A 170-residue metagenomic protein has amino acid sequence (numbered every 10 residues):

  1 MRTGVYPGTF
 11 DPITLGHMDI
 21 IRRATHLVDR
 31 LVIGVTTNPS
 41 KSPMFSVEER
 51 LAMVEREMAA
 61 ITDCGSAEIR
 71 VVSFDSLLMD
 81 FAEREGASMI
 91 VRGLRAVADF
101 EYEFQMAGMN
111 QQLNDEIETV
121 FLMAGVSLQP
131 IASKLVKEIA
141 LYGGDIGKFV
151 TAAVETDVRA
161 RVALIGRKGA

Functional and structural regions predicted by a protein language model:
M1-A170: Nucleotidyltransferase catalytic core that binds NTPs
